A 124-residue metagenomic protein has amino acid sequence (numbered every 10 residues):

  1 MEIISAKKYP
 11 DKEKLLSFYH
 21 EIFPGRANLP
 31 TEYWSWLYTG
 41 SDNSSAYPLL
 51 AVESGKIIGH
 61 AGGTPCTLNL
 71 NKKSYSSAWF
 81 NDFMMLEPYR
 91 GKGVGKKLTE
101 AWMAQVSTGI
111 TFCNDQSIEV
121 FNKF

Functional and structural regions predicted by a protein language model:
M1-E53, I57, W79: Short amphipathic alpha-helix that is part of the acyltransferase structural core
Y38, P65-N71, G95-T99: Catalytic micro-motifs at enzyme active sites that drive phosphoryl/nucleotidyl and oxygen chemistry
S45, P65, S77-D82, V120-N122: Extended non-membrane alpha-helical scaffolds
H60: Short glycine-/small-residue motifs
T67-F80, R90: A conserved beta-turn-beta hairpin within the catalytic core of GNAT-like acetyltransferases that forms part
D82-Q105: Conserved acetyl-CoA-binding loop-helix of GNAT-fold acetyltransferases
S107-F124: Conserved active-site alpha-helix within GNAT-family acetyltransferase domains
